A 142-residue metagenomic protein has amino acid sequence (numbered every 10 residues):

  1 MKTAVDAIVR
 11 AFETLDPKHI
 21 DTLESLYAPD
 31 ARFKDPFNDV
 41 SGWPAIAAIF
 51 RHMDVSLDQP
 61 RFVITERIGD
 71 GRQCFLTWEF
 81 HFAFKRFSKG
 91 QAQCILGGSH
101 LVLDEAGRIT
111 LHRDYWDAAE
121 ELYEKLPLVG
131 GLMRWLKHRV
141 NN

Functional and structural regions predicted by a protein language model:
M1-A4, D54, L76: Short, surface-exposed loop and linker segments with low hydrophobicity and enrichment for Pro/Ser/Thr
M1-T3, S25, R32, F80 (+1 more regions): Generic signal for short, ordered secondary-structure residues within or immediately flanking folded domains
K2-L26: Short acidic-aromatic low-complexity motifs
T3, A7, A45, Q93: Soluble or luminal CAZymes and related metallo-dependent hydrolases
I20-E24, A28-C74: A solvent-exposed, acidic/Ser-Thr-rich amphipathic alpha-helical stretch
S56, R61, I68-N142: A beta-strand edge to alpha-helix "cap/lid" segment located at domain peripheries
